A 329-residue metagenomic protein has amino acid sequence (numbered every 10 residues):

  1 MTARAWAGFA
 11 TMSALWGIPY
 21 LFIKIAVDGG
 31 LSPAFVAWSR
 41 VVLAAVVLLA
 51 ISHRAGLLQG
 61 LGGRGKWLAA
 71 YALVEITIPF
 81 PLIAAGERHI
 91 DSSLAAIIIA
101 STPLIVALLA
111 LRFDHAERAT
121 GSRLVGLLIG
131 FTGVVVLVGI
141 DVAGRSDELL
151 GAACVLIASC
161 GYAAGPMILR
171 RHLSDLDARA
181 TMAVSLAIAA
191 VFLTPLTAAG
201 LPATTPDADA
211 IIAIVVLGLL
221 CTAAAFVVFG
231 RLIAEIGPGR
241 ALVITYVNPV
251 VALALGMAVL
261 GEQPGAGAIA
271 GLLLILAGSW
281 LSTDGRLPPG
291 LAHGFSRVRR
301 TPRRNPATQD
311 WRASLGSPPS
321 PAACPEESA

Functional and structural regions predicted by a protein language model:
M1-T11, A45-Y71, A107, H115-V125 (+5 more regions): Membrane-interface interhelical linkers
A14-A44, A85, D91-S93, A164-I188: Juxtamembrane helix-loop-helix junctions in multi-pass membrane proteins
L15, P19-Y20, L49-I99, V136 (+1 more regions): Specific transmembrane alpha-helical segments of multi-pass solute transporters/efflux pumps, especially DMT/EamA
G17, L21, L49, A72-T77 (+8 more regions): Hydrophobic/small/kink-forming positions within alpha-helical transmembrane segments of polytopic membrane proteins
F22-G30, A85-R88, L137-L150, T197-I214 (+1 more regions): Membrane-interface helix termini and inter-helical loops of multi-pass transporters
F35-V46, V74-I76, F80-S122, A158 (+1 more regions): Specific alpha-helical transmembrane segments that line the substrate/conduction pathway and gating interfaces
S39, I76, A95-S101, P166-A190 (+1 more regions): Helix-helix packing/entry segments at the starts of transmembrane helices
L48, S101, L109, G121-D141 (+4 more regions): Hydrophobic transmembrane alpha-helices of multi-pass small-molecule transport proteins
